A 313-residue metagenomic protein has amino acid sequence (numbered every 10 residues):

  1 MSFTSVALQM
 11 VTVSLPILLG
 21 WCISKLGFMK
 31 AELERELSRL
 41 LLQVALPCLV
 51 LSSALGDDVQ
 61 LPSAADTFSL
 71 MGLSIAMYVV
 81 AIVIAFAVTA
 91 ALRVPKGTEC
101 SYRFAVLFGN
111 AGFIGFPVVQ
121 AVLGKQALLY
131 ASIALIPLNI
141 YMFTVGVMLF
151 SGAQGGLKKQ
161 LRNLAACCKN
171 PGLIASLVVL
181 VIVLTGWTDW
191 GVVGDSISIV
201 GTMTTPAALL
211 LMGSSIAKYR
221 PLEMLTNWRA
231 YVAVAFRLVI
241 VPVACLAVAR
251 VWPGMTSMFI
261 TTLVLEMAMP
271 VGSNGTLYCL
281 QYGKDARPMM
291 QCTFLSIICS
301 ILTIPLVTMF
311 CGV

Functional and structural regions predicted by a protein language model:
M1-V313: Alpha-helical transmembrane segments of multi-pass small-molecule/ion transporters
